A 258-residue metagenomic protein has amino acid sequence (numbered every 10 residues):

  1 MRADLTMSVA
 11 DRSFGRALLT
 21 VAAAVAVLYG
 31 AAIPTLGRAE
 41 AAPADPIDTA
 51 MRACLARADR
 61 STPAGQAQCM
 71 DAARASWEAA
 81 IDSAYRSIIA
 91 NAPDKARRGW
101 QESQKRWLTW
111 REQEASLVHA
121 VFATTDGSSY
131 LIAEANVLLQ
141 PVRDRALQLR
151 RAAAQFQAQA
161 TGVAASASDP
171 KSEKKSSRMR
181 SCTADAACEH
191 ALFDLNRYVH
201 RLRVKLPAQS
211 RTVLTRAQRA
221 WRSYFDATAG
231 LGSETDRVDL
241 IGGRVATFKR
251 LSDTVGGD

Functional and structural regions predicted by a protein language model:
R2-A24, Y29, T35: Bacterial N-terminal signal peptides that target proteins for export
L36-D258: N-terminal alpha-helical modules
